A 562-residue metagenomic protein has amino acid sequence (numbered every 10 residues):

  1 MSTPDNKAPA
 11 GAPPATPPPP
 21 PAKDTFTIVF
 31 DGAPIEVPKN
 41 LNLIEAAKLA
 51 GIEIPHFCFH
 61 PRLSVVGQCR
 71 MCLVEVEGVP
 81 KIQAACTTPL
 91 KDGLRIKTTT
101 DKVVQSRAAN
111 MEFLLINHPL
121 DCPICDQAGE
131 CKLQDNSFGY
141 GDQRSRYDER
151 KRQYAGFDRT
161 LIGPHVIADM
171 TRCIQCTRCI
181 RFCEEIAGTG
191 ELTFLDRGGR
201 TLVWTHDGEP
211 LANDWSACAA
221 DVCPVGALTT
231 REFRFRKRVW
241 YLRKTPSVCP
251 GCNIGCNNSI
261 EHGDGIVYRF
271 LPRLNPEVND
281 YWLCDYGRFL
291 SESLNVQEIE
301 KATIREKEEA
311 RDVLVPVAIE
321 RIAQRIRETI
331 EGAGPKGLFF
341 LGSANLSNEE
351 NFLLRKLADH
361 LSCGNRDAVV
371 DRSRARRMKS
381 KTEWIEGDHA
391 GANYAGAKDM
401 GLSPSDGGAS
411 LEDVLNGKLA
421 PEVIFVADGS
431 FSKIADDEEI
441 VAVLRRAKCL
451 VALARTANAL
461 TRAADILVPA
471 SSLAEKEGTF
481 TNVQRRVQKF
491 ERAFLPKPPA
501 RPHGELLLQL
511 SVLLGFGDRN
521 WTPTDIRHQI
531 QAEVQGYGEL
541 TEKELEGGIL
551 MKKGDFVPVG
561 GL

Functional and structural regions predicted by a protein language model:
M1-K39: Generic start-of-chain signal for non-secretory N-termini
S2-D5, G11-T16, R70-P250, I254-N258 (+1 more regions): Fe-S ferredoxin-like electron-transfer domains and their immediately adjacent linker/connector regions across
F26-I28, P34-D92, D101-S106: N-terminal cofactor/phosphate-binding cores enriched in small/glycine residues, especially glycine-rich loops such as
L41-E45, S347, P502: Short, structural beta-strand-to-alpha-helix junction motif
L115, P119, D169, C176 (+10 more regions): Catalytic alpha/large subunits of respiratory electron-transfer oxidoreductases, centered on bis-MGD molybdoenzymes
N117-F157, F494-K552: N-terminal leader/propeptide and maturation segments of large enzyme subunits in energy/redox metabolism and hydrolases
L161-H165, V487-L495: Flexible glycine/proline-enriched surface loops and loop-helix/loop-strand junctions
